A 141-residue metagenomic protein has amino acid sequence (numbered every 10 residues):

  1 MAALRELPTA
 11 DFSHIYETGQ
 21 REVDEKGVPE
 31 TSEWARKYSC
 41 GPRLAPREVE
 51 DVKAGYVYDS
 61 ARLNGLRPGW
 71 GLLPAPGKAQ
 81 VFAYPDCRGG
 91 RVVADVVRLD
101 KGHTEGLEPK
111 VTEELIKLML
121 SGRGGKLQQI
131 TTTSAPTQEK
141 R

Functional and structural regions predicted by a protein language model:
M1-G89, G102-H103: The feature captures the conserved acid-bearing segment of alpha/beta-hydrolase catalytic domains
I15-E17, V93-V96, M119: Generic hydrophobic secondary-structure signal
G90, A94-P109: Active-site-adjacent mobile loop/cap segments within catalytic or ligand-binding domains
E108-R141: Catalytic active-site module of serine/aspartate enzymes centered on a nucleophile-bearing elbow/loop
